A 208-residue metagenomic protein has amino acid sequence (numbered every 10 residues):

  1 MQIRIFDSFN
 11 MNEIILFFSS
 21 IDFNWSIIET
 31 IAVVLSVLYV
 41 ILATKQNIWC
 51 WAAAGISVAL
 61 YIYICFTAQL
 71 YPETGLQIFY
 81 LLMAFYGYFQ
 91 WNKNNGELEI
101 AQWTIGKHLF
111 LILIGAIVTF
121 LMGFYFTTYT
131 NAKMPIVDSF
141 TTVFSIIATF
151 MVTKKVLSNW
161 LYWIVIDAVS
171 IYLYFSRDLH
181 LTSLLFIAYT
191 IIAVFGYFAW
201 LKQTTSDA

Functional and structural regions predicted by a protein language model:
M1-I27: Short, strongly hydrophobic alpha-helical membrane anchors
F18-I31, Y71-L82, Y129-T141: Structural signature of hydrophobic alpha-helical transmembrane segments
A32-Y39, I56-I62, V143-A148, I164-Y172: Hydrophobic, membrane-inserted alpha-helices
I41-A52, F150-Y162: Membrane-helix interface "capping/anchor" motifs
I56-Q102: Hydrophobic/aromatic-rich structural module bridging two neighboring secondary-structure elements via a short loop
F66-T74, F124-K133, T153-V156, F175-H180: Membrane-interface helix caps and helix-loop-helix hairpins in membrane proteins
W91-S145: Membrane-proximal helix-loop-helix units in multi-pass membrane proteins
N92-G96, Y197-A208: Membrane-interface capping segments at transmembrane-helix boundaries
